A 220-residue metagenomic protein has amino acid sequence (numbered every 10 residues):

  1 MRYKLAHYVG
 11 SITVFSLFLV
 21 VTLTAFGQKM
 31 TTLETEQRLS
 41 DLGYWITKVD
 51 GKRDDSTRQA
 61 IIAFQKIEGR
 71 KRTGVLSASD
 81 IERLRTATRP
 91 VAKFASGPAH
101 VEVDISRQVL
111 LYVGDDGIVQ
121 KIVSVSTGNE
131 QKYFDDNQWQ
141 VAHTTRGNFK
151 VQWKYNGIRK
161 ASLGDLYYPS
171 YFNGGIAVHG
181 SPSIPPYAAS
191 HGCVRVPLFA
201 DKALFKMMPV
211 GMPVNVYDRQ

Functional and structural regions predicted by a protein language model:
R2-T13: Bacterial N-terminal signal peptides that target proteins for export
T22-T24: N-terminal signal peptide c-region/cleavage motif recognized by signal peptidases
Q28-E34, S40-L84: Short acidic, glycine/serine/threonine-rich helix-capping segments at coil-helix boundaries
K29, F94, A142-R146, W153-Q220: Exported/periplasmic cell-wall-interacting domains
T32, E36, R58, I62 (+6 more regions): Extracytoplasmic/secreted envelope proteins and their assembly/folding machinery, especially bacterial periplasmic
S40-Y44, I62-R70, R85-R89, D115-I118 (+4 more regions): Sec-exported extracytoplasmic/periplasmic mature domains
W45-G51, G69-R72, S96-A99, N137 (+2 more regions): Second-shell loop/turn segments in exported
T88-Q131: A structural motif detector for short, solvent-exposed N-terminal "entry" segments of globular domains
